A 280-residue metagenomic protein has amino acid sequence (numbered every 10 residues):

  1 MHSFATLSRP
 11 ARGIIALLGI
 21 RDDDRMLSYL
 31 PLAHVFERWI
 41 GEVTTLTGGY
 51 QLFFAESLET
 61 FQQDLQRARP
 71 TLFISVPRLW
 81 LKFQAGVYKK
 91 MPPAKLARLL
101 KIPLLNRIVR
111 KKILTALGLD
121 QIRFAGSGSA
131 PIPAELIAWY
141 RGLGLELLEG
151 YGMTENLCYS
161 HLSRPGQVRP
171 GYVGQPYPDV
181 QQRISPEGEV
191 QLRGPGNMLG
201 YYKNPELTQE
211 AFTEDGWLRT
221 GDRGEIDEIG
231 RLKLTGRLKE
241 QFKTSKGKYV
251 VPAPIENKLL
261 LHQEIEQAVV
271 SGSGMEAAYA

Functional and structural regions predicted by a protein language model:
F4, L17, D215, H262-Q263: Acidic-histidine catalytic/liganding microenvironments
S8, L81, V168, G188-V190 (+6 more regions): Glycine-centered loop/turn positions within well-structured domains that cap or flank conserved ligand/cofactor-binding
S8-R25, L32-K112, Q121, E146: Conserved AMP-binding/adenylation subdomain of ANL enzymes
Q62, K111-L114, Q209, E256: Short hydrophobic/charged patches on amphipathic alpha-helices used for structural packing and interfaces
T71-I74, F83-V168, Q181, E266: Gly/Ser/Thr-rich phosphate-binding loop
P176-T244, L261: Conserved ATP-binding/catalytic segment of the ANL
R223, H262-Y279: C-terminal boundary motif of the adenylate-forming
